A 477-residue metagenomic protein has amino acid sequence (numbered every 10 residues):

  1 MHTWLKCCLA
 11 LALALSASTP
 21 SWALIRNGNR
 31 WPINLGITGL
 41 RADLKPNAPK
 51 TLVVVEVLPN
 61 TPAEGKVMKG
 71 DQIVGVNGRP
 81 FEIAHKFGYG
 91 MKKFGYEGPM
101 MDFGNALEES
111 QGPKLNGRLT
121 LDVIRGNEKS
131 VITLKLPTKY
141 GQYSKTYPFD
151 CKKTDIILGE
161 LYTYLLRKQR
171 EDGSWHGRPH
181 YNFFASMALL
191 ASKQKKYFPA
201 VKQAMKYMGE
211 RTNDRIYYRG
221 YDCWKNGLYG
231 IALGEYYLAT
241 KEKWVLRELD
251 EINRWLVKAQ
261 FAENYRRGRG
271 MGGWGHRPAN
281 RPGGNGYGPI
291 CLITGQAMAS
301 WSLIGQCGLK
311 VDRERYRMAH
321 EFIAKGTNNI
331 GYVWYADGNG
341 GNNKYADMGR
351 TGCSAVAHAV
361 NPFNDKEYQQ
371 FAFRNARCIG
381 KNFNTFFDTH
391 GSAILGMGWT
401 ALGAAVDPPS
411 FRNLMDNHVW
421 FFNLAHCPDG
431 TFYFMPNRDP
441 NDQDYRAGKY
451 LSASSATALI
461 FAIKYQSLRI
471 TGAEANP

Functional and structural regions predicted by a protein language model:
W22-L58, T133-K135, Y140-Y143: PDZ/PDZ-like peptide-tail recognition elements
L24, Q111-G112, G117-Y164: C-terminal, low-ordered peptide segments at domain boundaries
P62, G75-T120: PDZ domains, with a preference for the canonical peptide-binding region formed by the helix
P62-Q72: A short glycine-leucine-enriched loop at secondary-structure breakpoints that most characteristically corresponds
G141-C151, F183-K196, L228-E242, Q296-K310 (+3 more regions): Well-ordered alpha-helical scaffold segments within catalytic/enzyme domains
I157-G173, P199-I216, R247-G268, R315-W334 (+2 more regions): Long, well-ordered core segments of solenoidal/helical folds
M271-G398, A405-P409, N413: Extended ligand-binding clefts on enzyme/binding-domain cores
Q370-R374, G403-V406, S410-P477: Terminal, non-catalytic domain-edge segments
